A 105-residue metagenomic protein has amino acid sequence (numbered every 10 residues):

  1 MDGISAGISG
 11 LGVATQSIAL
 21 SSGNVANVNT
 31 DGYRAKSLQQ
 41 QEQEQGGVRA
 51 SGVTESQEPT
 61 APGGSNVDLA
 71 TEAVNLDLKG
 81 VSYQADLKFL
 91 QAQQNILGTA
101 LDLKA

Functional and structural regions predicted by a protein language model:
M1-A105: Amphipathic alpha-helical polymerization modules
